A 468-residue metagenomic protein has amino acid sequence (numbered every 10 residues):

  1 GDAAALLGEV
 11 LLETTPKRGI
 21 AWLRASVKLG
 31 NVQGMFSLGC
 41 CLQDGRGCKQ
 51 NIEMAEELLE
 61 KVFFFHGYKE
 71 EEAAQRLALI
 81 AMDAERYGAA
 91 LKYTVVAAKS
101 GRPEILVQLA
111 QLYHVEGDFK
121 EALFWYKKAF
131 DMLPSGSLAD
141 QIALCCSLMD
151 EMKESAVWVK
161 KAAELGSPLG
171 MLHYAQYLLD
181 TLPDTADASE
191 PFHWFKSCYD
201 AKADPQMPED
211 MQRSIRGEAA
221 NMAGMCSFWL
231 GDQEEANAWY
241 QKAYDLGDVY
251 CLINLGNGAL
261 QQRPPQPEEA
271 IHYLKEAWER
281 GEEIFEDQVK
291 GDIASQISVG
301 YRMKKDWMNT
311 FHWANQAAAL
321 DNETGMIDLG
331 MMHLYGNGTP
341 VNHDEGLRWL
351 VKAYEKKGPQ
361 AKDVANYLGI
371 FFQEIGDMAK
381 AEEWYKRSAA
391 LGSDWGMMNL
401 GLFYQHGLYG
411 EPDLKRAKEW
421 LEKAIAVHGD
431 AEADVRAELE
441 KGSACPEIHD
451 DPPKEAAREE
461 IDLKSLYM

Functional and structural regions predicted by a protein language model:
G1, T15, L29-N31, D44-R46 (+16 more regions): Short helix-capping/linker turns of helical repeat alpha-solenoids
A4-E13, M35-D44, R76-D83, Q111-V115 (+9 more regions): Hydrophobic face of amphipathic alpha-helices that form TPR/SEL1-like repeat modules and related alpha-solenoid
T14-T15, R46, Q50, E85 (+10 more regions): Residue-level detector of the short coil/turn that links helix A to helix B within each tetratricopeptide repeat
L59-F64, H193-D200, A277-W278, P412-D430: TPR/TPR-like (Sel1-like) alpha-helical repeat modules
V427-M468: Terminal, low-structured helical/coil segments at or just beyond the last alpha-helical repeat
